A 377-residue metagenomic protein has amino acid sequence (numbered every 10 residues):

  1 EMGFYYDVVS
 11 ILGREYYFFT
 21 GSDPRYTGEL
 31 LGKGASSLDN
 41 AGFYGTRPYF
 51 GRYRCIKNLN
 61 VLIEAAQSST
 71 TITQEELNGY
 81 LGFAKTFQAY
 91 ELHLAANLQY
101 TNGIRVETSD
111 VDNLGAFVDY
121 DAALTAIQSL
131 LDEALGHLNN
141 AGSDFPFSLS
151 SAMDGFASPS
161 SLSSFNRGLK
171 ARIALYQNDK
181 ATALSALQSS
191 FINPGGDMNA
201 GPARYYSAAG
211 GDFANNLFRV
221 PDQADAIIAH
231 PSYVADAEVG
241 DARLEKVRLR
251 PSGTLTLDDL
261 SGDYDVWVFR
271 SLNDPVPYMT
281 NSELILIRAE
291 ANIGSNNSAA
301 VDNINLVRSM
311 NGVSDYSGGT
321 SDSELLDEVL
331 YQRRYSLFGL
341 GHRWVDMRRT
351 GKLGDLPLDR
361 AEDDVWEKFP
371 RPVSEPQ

Functional and structural regions predicted by a protein language model:
E1-F18, Q377: Acidic, glycine-rich segments characteristic of secretory precursors and extracytoplasmic regions
T27-Q99, N113-D121, L138, L272-V276 (+2 more regions): Conserved, well-structured interaction surfaces
Y80, F87, L94, L162-F165 (+4 more regions): "A position-specific structural signal for the A-helix of alpha-solenoid helical repeats
L98-S129, P146-G155: Short coil/linker segments at helix-helix boundaries
L124, K180, N297-S298: TPR-repeat structural position
Q128-A141, S163-G201: Aromatic-residue-lined binding/catalytic grooves and analogous aromatic/hydrophobic interfacial grooves in multimeric
N178-S282, V313, L326-E328, R333-S336 (+3 more regions): Hydrophobic-face positions in mid-chain alpha helices that act as interaction patches
